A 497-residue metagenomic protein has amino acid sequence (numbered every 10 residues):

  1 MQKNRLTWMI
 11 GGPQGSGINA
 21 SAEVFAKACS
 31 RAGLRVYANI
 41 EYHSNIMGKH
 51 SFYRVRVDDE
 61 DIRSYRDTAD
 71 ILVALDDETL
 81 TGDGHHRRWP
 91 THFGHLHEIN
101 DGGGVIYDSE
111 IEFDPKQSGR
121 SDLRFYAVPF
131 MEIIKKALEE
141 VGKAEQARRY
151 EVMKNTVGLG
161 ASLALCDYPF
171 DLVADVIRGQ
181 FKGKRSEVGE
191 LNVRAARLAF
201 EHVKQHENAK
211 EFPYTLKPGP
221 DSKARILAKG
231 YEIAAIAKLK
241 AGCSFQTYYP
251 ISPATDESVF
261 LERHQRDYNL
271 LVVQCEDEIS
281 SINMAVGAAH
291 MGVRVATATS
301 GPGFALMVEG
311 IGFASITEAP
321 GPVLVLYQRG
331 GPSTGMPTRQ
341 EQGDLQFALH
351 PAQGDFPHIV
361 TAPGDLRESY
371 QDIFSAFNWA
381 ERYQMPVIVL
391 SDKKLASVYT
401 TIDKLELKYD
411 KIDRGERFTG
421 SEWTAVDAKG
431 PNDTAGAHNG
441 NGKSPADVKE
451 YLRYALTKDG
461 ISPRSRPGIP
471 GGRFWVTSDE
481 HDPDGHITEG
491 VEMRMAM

Functional and structural regions predicted by a protein language model:
M1-L239: Active-site cofactor/cluster-binding pocket
Q2-H92, F245, S252-H350, I359-A380: Thiamine diphosphate
Y42-H43, I177, L216-G219, P253 (+3 more regions): A glycine-rich phosphate-binding loop feature that marks nucleotide/adenosyl-phosphate handling sites
V105, F125, V295, P322 (+1 more regions): Hydrophobic/aromatic residues located in beta-strands of well-ordered beta-sheets within soluble catalytic
F113-R120, P332-T338, V398-Y399: Glycine-rich, charge-decorated loop segments at or immediately adjacent to ligand/cofactor-binding or catalytic sites
V152-N155, L159, A164-D167, R367-Y370 (+1 more regions): Conserved anion/nucleotide-ligand pocket segment
Q205-H206, K217-M284, H290-A298, P302-F304 (+2 more regions): Non-catalytic terminal/interface segments that mediate subunit docking, oligomerization, and allosteric communication
L227-I233, D372, F377-M497: Flexible, low-complexity linker and terminal segments
